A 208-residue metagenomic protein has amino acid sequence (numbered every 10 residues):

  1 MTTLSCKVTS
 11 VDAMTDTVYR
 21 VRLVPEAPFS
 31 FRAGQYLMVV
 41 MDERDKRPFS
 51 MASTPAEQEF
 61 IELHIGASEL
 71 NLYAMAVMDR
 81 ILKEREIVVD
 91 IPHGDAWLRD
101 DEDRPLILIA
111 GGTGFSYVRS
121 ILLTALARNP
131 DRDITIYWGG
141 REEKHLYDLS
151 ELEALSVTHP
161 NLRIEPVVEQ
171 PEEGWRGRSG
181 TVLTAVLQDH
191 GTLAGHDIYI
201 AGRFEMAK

Functional and structural regions predicted by a protein language model:
T2-R85, G140-E142, V167-P171: Ferredoxin-reductase
G34, G114, R203: Short, conserved phosphate/pyrophosphate- and ester-handling motifs at nucleotide-, phospho-/glycolipid
I91-D103: A short, basic/flexible loop-to-alpha-helix module at the beginning of a structural domain
P105-I107, T135, D197: Structural motif
L106-F115: Short, glycine-rich nucleotide/cofactor-binding loops
F115-A127: Histidine-anchored nucleotide/phosphate-binding helix
A127-I134: Conserved S-adenosyl-L-methionine
Y137, E142-K208: Reductase modules of NAD(P)H-dependent flavoproteins
